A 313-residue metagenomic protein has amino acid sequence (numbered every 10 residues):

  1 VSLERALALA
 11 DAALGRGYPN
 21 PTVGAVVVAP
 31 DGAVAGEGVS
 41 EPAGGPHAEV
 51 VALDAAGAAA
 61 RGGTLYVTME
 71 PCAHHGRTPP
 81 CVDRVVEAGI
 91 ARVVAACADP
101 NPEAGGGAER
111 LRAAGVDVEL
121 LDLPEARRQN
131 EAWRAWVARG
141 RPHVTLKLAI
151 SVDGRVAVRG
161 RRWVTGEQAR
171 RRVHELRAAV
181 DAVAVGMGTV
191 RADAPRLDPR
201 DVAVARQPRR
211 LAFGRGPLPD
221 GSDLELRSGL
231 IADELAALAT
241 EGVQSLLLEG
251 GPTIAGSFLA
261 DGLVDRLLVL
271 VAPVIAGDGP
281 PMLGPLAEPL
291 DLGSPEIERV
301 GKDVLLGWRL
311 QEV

Functional and structural regions predicted by a protein language model:
S2-P21, G36-E37, A55, R77 (+3 more regions): Enzymes that bind and transform nitrogen-containing heteroaromatic metabolites
V26-E125, S257-L259: Zn2+-dependent cytidine deaminase-like catalytic core
L120-V137: Short, structured interface segments
